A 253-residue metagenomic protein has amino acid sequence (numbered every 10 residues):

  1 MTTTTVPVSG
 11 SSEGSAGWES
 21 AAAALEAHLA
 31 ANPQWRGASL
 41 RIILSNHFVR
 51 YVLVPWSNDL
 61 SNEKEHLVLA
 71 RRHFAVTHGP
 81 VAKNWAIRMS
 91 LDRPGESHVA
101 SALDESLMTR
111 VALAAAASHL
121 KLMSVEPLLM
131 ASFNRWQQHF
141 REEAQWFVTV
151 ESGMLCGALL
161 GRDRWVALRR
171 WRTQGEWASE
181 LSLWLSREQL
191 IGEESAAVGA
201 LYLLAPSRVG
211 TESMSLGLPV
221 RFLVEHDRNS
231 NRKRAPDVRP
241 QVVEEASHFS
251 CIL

Functional and structural regions predicted by a protein language model:
M1-L253: Hydrophobic/aromatic-enriched cytosolic interaction surfaces used to assemble or bind macromolecules
